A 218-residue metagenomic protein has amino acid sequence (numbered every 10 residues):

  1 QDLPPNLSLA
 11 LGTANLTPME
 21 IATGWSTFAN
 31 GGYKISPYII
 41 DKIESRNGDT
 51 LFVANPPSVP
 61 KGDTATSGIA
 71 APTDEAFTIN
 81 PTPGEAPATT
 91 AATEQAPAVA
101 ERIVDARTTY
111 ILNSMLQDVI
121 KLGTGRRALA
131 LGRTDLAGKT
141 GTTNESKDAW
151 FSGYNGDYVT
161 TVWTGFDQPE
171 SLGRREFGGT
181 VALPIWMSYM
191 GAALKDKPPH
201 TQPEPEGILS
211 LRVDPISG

Functional and structural regions predicted by a protein language model:
Q1-T23: Mid-domain, small-residue-enriched loop/turn segments at the edges of structured enzyme/sensor domains
N15-G218: A penicillin-recognizing enzyme superfamily signal
